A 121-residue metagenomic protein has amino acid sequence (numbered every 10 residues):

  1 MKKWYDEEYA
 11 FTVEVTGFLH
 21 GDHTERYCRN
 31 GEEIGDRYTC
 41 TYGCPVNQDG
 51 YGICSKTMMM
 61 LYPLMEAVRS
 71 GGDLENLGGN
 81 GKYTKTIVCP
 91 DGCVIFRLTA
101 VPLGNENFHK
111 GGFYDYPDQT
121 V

Functional and structural regions predicted by a protein language model:
K3-L19: Short, basic/aromatic beta-hairpin or loop at an interaction surface
Y5-E7, I34, P90-G92: Solvent-exposed loop and beta-edge segments used for protein-protein assembly and interaction
A10-E14, R37-T39, I95-T99: Ser/Thr- (and often Asn-) enriched beta-sheet segments in non-cytosolic proteins
H20-E25: Short N-terminal binding/cap micro-motifs at the start of the first secondary-structure element
R26-Q48: Short, flexible N-terminal segments of the mature chain
D49-S70: Short, compositionally biased
A67-V121: Short, compact, well-ordered microdomains
